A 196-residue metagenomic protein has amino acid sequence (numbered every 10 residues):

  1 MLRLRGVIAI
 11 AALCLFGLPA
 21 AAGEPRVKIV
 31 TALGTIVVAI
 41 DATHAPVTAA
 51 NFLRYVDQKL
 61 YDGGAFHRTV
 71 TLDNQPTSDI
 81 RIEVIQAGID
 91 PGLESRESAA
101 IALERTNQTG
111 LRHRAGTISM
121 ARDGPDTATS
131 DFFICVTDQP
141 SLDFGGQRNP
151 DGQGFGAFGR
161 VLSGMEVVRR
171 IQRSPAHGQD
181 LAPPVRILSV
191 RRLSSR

Functional and structural regions predicted by a protein language model:
L2, G17-R196: Cyclophilin-like peptidyl-prolyl cis-trans isomerases
V7-G17: Bacterial N-terminal signal peptides
